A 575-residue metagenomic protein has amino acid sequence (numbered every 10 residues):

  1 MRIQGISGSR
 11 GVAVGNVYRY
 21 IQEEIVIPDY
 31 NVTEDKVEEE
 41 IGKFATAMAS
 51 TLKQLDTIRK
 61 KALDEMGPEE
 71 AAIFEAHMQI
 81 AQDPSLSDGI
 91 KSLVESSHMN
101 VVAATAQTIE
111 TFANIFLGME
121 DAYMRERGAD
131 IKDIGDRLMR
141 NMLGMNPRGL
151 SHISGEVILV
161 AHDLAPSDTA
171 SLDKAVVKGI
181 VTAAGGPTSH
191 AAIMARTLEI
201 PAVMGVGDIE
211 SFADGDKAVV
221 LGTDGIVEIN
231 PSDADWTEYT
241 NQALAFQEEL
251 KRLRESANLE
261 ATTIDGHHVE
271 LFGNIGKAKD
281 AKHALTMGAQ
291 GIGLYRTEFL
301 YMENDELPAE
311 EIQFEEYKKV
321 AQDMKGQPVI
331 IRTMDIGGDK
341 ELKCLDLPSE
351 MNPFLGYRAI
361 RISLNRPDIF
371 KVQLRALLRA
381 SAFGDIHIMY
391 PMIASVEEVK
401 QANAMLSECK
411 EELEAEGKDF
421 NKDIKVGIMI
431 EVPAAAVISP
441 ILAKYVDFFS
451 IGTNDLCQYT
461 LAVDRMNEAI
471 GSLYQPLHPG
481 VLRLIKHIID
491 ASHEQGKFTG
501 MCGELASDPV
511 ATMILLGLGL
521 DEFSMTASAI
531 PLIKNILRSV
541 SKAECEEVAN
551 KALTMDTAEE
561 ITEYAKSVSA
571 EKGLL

Functional and structural regions predicted by a protein language model:
M1-P147: Conserved, well-structured core domains of diverse proteins
R2-D29, L143, L150-T286: Acidic, glycine-rich flexible loop/linker segments
E39-G42, T46, A72, S85 (+23 more regions): Conserved active-site and cofactor/substrate-binding residues in soluble primary-metabolism enzymes
S50, I134, H190-M194, H283 (+2 more regions): Residues within well-formed alpha-helices
T51-I58, A62-E65, A81-D88, S97-V101 (+12 more regions): Short secondary-structure junctions and interdomain/linker hinges
A81-I131, R196-D214, Y295, E303-Q322 (+2 more regions): Short, charged N-terminal helix-start/capping segments
N114-I153, V220-A243, L442-L473: N-terminal-biased segments
L250-L575: Conserved alpha/beta-domain cores
